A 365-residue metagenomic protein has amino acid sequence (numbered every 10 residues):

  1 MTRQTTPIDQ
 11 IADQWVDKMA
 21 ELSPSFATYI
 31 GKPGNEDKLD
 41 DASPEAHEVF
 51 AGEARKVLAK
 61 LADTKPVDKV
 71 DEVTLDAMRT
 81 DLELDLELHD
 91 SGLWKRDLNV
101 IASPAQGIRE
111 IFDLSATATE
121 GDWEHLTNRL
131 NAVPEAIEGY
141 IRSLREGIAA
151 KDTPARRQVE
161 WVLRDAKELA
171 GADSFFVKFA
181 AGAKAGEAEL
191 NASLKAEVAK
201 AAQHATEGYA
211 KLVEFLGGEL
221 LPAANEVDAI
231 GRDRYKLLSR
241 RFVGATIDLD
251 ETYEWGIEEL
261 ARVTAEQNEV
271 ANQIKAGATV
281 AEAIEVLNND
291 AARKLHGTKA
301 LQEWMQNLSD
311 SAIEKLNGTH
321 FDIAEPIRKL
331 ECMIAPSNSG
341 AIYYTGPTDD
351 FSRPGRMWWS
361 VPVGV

Functional and structural regions predicted by a protein language model:
M1-V365: N-terminal maturation segment of proteins
